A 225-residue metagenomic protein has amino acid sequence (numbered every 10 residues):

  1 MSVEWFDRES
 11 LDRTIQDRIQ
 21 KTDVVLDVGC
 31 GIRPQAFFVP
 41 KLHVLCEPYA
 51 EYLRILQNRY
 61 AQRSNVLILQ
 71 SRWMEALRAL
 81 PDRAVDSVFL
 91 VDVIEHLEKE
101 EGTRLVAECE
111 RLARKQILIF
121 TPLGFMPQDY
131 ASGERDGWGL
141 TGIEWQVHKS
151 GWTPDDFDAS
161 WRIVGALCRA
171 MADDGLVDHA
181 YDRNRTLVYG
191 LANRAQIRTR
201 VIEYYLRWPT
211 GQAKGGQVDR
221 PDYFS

Functional and structural regions predicted by a protein language model:
M1-I19: Class I SAM-dependent methyltransferase Rossmann-like catalytic core, especially the SAM/SAH-binding loop
V3-W5, M74-R78, E98-S225: S-adenosyl-L-methionine-dependent methyltransferase catalytic module, highlighting the catalytic core
Q16-D129: Conserved SAM-binding loop
